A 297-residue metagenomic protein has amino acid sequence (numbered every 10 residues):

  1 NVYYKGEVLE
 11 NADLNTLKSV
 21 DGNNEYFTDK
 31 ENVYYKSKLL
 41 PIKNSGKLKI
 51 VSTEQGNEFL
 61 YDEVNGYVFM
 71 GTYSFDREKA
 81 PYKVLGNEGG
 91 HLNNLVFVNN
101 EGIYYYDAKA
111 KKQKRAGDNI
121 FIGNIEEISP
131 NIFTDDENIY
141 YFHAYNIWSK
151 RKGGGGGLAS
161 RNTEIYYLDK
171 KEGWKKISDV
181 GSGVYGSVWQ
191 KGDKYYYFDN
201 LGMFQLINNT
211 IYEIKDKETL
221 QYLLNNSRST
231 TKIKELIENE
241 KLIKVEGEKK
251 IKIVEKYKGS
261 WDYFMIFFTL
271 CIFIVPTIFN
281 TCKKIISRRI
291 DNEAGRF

Functional and structural regions predicted by a protein language model:
N1-C271, V275-R288: Non-catalytic tandem-repeat scaffold regions and their flanking low-complexity/translocation tails
S287-F297: Cytoplasmic C-terminal tails of single-pass
